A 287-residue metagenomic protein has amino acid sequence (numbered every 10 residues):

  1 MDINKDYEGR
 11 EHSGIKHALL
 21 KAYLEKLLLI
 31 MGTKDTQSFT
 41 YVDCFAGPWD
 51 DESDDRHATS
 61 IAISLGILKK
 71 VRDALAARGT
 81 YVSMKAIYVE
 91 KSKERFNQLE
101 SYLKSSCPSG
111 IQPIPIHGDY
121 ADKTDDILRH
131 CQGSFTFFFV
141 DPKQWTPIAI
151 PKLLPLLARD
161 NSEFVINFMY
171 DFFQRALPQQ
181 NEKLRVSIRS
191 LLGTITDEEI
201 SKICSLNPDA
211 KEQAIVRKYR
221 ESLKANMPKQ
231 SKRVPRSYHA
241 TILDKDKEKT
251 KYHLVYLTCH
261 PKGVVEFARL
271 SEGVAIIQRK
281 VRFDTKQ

Functional and structural regions predicted by a protein language model:
M1-D2, C44, R95, Y120-D122 (+1 more regions): Short low-complexity stretches enriched in small and charged residues
M1-S13: Basic, amphipathic N-terminal segments that precede the first structured/catalytic domain
H12, R56, K211: Catalytic cores of large soluble enzymes that bind and process phosphate-bearing ligands
K16: Hydrophobic (often cysteine-bearing) scaffold residues that line and stabilize catalytic clefts of nucleotide/cofactor
L19-D126: SAM cofactor-binding core of SAM-dependent methyltransferases, primarily the Rossmann-like beta-alpha-beta module
Y88-V89, F137-D141: Acidic beta-strand-to-loop metal/phosphate-binding motif
D125-T136, K143-Q287: Class I S-adenosyl-L-methionine
